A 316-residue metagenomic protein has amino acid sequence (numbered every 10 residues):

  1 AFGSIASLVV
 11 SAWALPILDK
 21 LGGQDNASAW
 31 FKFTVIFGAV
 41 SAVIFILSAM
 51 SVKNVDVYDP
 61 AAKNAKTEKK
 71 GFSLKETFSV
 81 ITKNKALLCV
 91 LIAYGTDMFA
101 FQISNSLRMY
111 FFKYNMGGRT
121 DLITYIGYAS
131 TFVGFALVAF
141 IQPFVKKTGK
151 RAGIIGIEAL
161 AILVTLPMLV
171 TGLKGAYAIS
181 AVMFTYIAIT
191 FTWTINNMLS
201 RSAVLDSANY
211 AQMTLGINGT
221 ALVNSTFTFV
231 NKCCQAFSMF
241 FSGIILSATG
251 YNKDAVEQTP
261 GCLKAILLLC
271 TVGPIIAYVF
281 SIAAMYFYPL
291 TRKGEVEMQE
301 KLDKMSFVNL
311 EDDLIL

Functional and structural regions predicted by a protein language model:
A1-L18, S130-T131, T226-L246: Glycine-rich segments within core transmembrane alpha-helices of 12-TM secondary carriers
A1-M109, K113-T120, T259, I266 (+1 more regions): Intracellular loop-helix junctions on the cytosolic face of multi-pass helical membrane proteins
L18-D19, A136-A152: Helix-to-loop junctions at the C-terminal end of transmembrane segments in multipass secondary transporters
W30, G118-S130, V182, L263: Juxtamembrane helix-start elements in MFS-like secondary transporters
T120-L122, A208-V230: Loop-to-transmembrane helix entry/capping segments in MFS-fold secondary transporters and related SLC/MFSD carriers
K146-L160, Q212-N218: Cytoplasmic membrane-interface "Motif A"-like loop-to-helix N-cap segments of 12-TM Major Facilitator Superfamily
L160-Y177: C-terminal ends and interior cores of transmembrane alpha-helices in multi-pass membrane transporters/permeases
I179-L199, A203: Hydrophobic core of transmembrane alpha-helices in multi-pass small-molecule transporters, especially MFS/SLC-type
